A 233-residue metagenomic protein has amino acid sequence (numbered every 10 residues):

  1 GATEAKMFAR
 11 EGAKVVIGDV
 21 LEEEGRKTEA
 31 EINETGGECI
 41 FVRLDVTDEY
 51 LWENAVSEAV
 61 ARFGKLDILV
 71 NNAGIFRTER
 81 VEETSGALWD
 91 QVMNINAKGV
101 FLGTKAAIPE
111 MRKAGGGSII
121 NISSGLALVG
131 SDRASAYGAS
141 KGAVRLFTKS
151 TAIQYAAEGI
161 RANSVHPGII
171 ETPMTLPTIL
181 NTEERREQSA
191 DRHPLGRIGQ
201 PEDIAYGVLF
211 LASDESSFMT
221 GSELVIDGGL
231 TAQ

Functional and structural regions predicted by a protein language model:
G1-V16: Canonical Rossmann dinucleotide-binding motif of NAD(H)/NADP(H)-dependent dehydrogenases/reductases, specifically
E79-E82, V129-S135, A157-E158, G196 (+1 more regions): Active-site loop immediately N-terminal to the catalytic Tyr-X3-Lys motif of short-chain dehydrogenase/reductase
R80-V81, S85-D90, R185, S189: Substrate-binding pocket helix/loop in short-chain dehydrogenase/reductase
T104, S140, T148: Active-site helix of classical SDR
P109, I153-A157, S217: Alpha-helical segment proximal to the catalytic Tyr-Lys
S124: Residue(s) in the substrate-gating loop at a strand-loop-helix junction that position the organic substrate next
V129, V208-L209, T220-Q233: Short C-terminal tail/terminal secondary-structure segment of NAD(P)H-dependent dehydrogenase/reductase domains
